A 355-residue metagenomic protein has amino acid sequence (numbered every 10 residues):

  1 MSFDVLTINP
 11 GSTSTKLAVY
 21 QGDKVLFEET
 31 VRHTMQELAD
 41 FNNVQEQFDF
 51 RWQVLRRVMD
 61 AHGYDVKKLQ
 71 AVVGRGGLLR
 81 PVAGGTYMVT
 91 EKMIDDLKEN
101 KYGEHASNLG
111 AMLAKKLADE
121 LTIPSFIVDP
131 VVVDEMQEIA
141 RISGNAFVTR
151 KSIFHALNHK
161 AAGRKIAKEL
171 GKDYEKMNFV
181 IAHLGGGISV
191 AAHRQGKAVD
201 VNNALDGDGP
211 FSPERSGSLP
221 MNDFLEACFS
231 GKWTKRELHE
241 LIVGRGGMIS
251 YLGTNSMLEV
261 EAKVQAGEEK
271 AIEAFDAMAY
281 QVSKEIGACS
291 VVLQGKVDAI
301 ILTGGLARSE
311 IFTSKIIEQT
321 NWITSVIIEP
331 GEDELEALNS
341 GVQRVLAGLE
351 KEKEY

Functional and structural regions predicted by a protein language model:
V5-E46: Short glycine-rich, Thr/Ser-proximal phosphate-binding strand/loop in the N-terminal lobe of ATP-dependent enzymes
E29-K67, M93, L97-Y102: N-terminal phosphate-binding loop and adjacent alpha-helix
R57-Q70, E169-D173, I286-D298: Phosphate/pyrophosphate-binding loops at sites that engage ATP/ADP/AMP, CoA/4′-phosphopantetheine, polyphosphate
M59-A106, P124, V132-S143: Short beta-strand-loop/turn "lid" adjacent to the catalytic site in phosphate-handling enzymes
A106-K116, I127, D134, I142-N178 (+4 more regions): Glycine-rich phosphate-binding loop plus the immediately following alpha-helix
E240-Q294: Adenine-nucleotide phosphate-binding core of ATP-dependent small-molecule kinases
V297-I316: Glycine-rich phosphate-binding loops at beta-strand->alpha-helix junctions
E310, S314-S340: Conserved phosphate-binding/catalytic loops in two-lobed NTP-binding clefts
